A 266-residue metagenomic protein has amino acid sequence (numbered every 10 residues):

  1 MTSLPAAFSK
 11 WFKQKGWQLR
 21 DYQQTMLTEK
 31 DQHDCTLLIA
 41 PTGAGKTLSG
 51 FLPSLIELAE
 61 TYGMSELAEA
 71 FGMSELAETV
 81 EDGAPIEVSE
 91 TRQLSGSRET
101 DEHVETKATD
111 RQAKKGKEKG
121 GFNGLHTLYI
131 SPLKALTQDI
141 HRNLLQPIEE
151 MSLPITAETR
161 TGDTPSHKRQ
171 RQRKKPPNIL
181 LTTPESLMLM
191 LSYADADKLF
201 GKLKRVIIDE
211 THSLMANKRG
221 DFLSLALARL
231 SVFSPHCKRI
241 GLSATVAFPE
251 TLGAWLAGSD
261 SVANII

Functional and structural regions predicted by a protein language model:
M1-I39: Conserved pre-motif I regulatory segment
D34-P53: Walker A/P-loop
T47-I56, D221-A226: Motif I (Walker A/P-loop) of helicase-class P-loop NTPases
I56-M64, K115-T137, S234: Conserved SF1/SF2 helicase motif Ia
T137-T159, W255-D260: Conserved helix-turn-beta segment of the N-terminal RecA-like "Helicase ATP-binding" lobe in SF1/SF2 helicases
I140-H141, M190-D195, H212-F222: Conserved ATPase-coupling elements of RecA-like P-loop NTPase cores
D163-K204: Conserved helix/coil segment N-terminal to the catalytic DExD/H
S213-I266: Post-DEXD/H (motif II) to motif III coupling segment of the RecA-like Helicase ATP-binding lobe
